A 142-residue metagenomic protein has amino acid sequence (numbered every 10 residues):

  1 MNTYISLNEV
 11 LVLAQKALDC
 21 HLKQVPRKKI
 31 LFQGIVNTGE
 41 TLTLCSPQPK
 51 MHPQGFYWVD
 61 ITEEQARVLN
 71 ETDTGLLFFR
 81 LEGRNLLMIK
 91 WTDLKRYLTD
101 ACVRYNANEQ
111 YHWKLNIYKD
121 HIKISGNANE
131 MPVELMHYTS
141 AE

Functional and structural regions predicted by a protein language model:
M1-E40, Q48-K50: Acidic-basic catalytic patches of nuclease active cores, encompassing PD-(D/E)XK and other metal-cofactor nuclease
Y4-I5, T92-E142: Non-catalytic C-terminal interaction segments of nucleic acid-processing enzymes
L13-P26, F56-V59, D100-A107: Short, solvent-exposed secondary-structure boundary motifs
I30-F32, L77, W113: Residue-level detector of beta-strand structural context in well-folded domains
N37, N70, E82, N106-Q110 (+1 more regions): A generic structural signal for short, non-catalytic loop/turn and secondary-structure boundary residues
E40-T41, K123: Short, solvent-exposed loop/turn motifs
Q48-L87, W91: Catalytic cores of nucleic-acid endonucleases
